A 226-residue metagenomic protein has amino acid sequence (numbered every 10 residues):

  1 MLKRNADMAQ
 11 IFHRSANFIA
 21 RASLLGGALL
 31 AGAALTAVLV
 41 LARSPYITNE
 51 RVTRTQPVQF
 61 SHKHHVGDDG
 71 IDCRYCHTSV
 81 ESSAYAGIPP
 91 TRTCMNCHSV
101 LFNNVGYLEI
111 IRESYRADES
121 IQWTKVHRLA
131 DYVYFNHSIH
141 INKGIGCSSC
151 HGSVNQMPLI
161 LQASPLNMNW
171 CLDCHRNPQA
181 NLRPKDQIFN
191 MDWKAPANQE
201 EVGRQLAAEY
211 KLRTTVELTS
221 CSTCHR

Functional and structural regions predicted by a protein language model:
M1-N17: N-terminal Lys/Arg-rich, disordered targeting/topogenic segments
L2-D7, H64-G67, Y132-Y134: Alpha-helical transmembrane segments and their immediate interhelical/interface regions in integral membrane proteins
S15-A20, P45-N49: A detector for short, charged/polar N-terminal pre-domain segments
R21-V40: Hydrophobic membrane-insertion alpha-helices, especially the h-region of bacterial N-terminal signal peptides
T36-R54: Aromatic-capped interface at the extracytoplasmic side of an N-terminal signal-anchor transmembrane helix
S44, R54-Y107, N136-R226: Sequence context surrounding c-type heme c attachment/ligation sites in exported
E109-L129: Carboxylate-rich helix-loop segments that flank metal/cofactor sites and access channels in metalloenzymes
W123-I141: Short, solvent-exposed interaction modules
